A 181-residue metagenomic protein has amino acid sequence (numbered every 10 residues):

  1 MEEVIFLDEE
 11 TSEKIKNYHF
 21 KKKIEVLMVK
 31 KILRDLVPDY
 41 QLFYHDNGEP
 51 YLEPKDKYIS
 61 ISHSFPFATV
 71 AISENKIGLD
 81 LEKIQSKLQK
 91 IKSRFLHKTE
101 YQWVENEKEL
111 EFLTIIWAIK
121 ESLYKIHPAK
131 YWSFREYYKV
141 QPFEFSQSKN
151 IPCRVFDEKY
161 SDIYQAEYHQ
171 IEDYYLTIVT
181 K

Functional and structural regions predicted by a protein language model:
M1-K181: Core catalytic alpha/beta fold that binds nucleotide/phospho-ligands
